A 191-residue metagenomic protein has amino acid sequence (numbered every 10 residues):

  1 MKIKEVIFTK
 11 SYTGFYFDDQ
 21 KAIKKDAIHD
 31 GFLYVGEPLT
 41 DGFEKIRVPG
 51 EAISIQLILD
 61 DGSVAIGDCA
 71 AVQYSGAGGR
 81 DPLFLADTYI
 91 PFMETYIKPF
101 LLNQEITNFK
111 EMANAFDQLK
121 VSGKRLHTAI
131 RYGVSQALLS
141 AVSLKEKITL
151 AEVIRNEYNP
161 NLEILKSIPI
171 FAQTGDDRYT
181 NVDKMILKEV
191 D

Functional and structural regions predicted by a protein language model:
M1-Q56: Short, Gly/Pro- and small/polar-rich lid/capping loops
K2-I7, D68, P169-F171, E189-D191: Generic structural signal for residues positioned in beta-strands
L39-G42, A52-I53, Q136-A137, L150-E157 (+1 more regions): Short alpha-helical segments and helix-capping/turn motifs at coil-helix boundaries
I46-P49, P160-I164, V182-M185: Solvent-exposed alpha-helices and their adjacent loops that cap or buttress functional pockets in soluble metabolic
I53-D61, A65-A71, N181-E189: Short beta-strand elements
I58, V64-E146: Metal- or metallocofactor-binding catalytic centers and their adjacent structured scaffolds across diverse enzyme
R131-L162, P169: Gly/Ser-rich oxyanion-binding loop with an adjacent helix/lid that shapes the negatively charged ligand pocket
L165-D191: Metal-dependent enolase-superfamily TIM-barrel catalytic cores that perform enediolate-based chemistry
